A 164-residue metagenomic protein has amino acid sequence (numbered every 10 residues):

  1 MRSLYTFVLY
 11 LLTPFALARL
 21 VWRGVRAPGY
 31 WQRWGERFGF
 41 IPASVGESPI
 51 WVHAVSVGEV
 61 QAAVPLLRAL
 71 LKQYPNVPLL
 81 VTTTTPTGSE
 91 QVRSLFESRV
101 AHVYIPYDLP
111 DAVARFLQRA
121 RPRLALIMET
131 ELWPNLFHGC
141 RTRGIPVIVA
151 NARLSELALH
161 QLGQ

Functional and structural regions predicted by a protein language model:
M1-W22, G35: Membrane-interacting alpha-helical segments
L17-Q164: Active-site and donor-binding regions of nucleotide-sugar-utilizing enzymes
